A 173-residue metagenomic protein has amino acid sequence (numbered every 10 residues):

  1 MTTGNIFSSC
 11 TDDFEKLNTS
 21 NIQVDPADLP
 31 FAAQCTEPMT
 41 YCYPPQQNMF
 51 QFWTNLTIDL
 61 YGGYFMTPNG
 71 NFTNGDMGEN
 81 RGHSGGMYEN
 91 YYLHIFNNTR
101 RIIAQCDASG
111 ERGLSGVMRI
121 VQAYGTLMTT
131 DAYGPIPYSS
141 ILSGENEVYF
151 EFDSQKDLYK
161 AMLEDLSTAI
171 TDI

Functional and structural regions predicted by a protein language model:
M1-N5: Bacterial N-terminal signal peptides
F7-G62, T67, G78, G82 (+2 more regions): Membrane-proximal, proline-rich intrinsically disordered regions
T19, Q23, A27-P30, N48-Q51 (+5 more regions): Generic detector of ordered, mature protein regions
T67-P137, S143-I173: Conserved, well-structured interaction surfaces
